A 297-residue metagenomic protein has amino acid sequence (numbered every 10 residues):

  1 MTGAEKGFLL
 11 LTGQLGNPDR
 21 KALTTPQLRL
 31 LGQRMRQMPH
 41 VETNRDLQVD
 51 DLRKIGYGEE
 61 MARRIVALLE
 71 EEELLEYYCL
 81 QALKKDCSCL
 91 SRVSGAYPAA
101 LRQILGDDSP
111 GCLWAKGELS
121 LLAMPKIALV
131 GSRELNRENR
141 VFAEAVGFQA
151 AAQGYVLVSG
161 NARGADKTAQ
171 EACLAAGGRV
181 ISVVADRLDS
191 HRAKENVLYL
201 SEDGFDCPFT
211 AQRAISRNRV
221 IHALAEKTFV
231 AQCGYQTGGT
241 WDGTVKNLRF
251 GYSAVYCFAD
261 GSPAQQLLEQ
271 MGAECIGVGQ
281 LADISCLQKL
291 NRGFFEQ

Functional and structural regions predicted by a protein language model:
M1-A22, L47, R92-Q297: Glycine-biased, small-residue-rich flexible motifs in mid-sequence functional cores and linkers
M1-V93: Short, small/acidic-rich helices and loops at N termini and domain boundaries of DNA replication/processing enzymes
